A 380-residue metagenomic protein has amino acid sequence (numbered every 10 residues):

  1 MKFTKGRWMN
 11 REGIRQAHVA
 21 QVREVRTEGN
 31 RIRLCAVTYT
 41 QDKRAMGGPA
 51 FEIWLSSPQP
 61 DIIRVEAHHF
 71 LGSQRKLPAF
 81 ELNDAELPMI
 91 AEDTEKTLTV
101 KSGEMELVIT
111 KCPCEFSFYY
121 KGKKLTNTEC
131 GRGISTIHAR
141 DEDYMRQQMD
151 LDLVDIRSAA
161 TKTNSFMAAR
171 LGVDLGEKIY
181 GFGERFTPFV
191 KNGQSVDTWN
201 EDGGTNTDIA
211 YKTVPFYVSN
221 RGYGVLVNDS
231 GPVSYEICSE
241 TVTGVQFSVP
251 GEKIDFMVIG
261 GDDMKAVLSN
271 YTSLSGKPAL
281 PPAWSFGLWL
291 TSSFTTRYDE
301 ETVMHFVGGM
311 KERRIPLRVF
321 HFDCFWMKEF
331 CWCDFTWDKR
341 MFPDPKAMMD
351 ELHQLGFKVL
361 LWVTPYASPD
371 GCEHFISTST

Functional and structural regions predicted by a protein language model:
M1-T4, Y39, A45-G47, H68 (+5 more regions): Catalytic and substrate-binding clefts that recognize carbohydrates or anionic sugar/phosphate headgroups
K2-V37, G47-L98, I137: A low-complexity, Ser/Thr/Gly/Pro-enriched, surface-exposed linker/loop concept that marks segments flanking
V25, L55, A91, L107 (+2 more regions): A structural signal for short hydrophobic beta-strand segments in well-ordered beta-sheet cores
R26-G29, E52-I62, E106-K111, G276-F286: Short, surface-exposed loop and linker segments with low hydrophobicity and enrichment for Pro/Ser/Thr
V37, P58-P60, H68-F70, S219 (+4 more regions): Acidic/polar N-terminal loop/beta-strand segments that form early-domain functional surfaces
E66, V227, E236, C331 (+1 more regions): Generic domain-boundary/flexible-linker signal
A279-T380: Aromatic-lined carbohydrate-binding/catalytic grooves of carbohydrate-active enzymes
